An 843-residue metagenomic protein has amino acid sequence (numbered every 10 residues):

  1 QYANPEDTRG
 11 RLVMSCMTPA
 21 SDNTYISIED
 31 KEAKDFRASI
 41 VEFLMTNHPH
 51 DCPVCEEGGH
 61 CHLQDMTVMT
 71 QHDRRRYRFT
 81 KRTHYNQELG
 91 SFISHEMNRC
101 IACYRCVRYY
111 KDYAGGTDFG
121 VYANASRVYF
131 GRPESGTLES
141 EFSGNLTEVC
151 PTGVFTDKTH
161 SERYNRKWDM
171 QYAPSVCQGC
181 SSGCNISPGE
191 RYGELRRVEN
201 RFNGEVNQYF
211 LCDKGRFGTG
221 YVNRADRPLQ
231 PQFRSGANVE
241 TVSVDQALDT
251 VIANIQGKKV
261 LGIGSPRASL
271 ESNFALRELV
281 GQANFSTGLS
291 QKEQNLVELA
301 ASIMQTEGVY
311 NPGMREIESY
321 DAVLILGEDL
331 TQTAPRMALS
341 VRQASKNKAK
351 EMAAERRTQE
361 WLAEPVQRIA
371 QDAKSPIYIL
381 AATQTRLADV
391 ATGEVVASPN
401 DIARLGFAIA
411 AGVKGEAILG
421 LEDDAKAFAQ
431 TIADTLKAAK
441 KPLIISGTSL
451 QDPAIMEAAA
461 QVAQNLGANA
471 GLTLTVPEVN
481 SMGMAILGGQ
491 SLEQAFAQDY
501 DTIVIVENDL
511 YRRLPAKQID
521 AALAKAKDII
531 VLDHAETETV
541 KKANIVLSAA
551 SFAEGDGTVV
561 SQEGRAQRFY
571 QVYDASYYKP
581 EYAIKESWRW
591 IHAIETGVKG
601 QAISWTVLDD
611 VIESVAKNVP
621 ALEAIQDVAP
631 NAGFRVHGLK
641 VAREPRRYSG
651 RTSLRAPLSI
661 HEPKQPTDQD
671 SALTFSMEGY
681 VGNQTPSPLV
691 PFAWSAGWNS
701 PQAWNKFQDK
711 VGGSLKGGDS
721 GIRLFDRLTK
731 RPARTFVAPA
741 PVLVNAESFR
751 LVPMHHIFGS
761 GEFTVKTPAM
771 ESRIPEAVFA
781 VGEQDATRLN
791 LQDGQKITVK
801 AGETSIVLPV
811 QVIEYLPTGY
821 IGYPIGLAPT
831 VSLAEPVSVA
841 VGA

Functional and structural regions predicted by a protein language model:
Q1-R9, M14-I418, D423-T431, A438 (+9 more regions): N-terminal export/assembly segments and adjacent metallocofactor-ligating motifs of anaerobic energy-metabolism
Q1-R9, W605, F634-L639, R643 (+1 more regions): Short intrinsically disordered, low-complexity coil segments enriched in acidic
C212, D726-A733: Non-catalytic terminal extensions of PLP-dependent enzymes
L289-P630, T652, P657-L658, K664-P666 (+3 more regions): Non-catalytic alpha/beta scaffold blocks inside enzyme catalytic domains
R731-P753: Extended boundary segments
